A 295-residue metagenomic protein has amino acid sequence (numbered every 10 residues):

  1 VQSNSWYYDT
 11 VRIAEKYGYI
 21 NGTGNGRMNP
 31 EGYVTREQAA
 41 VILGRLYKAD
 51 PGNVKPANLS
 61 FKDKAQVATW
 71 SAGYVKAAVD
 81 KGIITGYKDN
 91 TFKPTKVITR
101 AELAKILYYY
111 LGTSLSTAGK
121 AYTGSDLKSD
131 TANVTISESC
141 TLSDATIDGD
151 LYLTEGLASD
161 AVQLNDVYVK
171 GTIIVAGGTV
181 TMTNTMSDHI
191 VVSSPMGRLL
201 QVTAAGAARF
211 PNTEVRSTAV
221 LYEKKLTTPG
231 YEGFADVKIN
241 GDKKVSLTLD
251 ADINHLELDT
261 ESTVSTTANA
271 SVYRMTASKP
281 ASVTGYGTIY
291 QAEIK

Functional and structural regions predicted by a protein language model:
V1-Y8, K16, I20-Q38, L43-A72 (+4 more regions): Feature responds to low-complexity, polar/acidic, surface-exposed segments characteristic of secreted/exported proteins
E15-K16, V79: Alpha-helix C-terminal capping/helix-coil junction sites
T117-K128, A132-S193, G197-E214, T218-M275 (+1 more regions): Short, T/G/N/S-enriched strand-turn elements that build extracellular solenoid repeat scaffolds
